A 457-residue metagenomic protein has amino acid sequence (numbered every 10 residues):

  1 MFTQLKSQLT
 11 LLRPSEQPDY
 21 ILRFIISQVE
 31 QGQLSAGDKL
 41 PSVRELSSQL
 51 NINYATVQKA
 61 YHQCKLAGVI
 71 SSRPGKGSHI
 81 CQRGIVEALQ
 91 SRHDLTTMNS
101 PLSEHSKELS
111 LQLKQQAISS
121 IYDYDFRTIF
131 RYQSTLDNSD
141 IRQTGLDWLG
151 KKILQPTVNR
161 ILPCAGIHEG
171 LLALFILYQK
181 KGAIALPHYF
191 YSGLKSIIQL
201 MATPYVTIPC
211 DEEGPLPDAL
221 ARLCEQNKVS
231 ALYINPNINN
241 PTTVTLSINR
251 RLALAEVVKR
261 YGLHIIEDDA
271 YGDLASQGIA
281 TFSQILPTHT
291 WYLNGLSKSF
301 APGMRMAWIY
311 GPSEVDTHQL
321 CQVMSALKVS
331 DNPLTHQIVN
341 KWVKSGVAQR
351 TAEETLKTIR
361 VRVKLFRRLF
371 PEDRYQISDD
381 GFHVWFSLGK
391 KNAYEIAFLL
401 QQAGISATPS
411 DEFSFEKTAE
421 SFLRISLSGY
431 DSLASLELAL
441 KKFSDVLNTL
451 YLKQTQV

Functional and structural regions predicted by a protein language model:
M1-Q133, Q143, C321, S325-N332 (+8 more regions): N-terminal basic, amphipathic alpha-helical segments
L22, I26, L172, I176 (+5 more regions): Amphipathic, non-transmembrane alpha-helical secondary structure
S71-S72, P156, A407-T408: Short beta-strand "wing" residues that participate in macromolecule-binding interfaces
G75, V158, I377-H383: Short Gly/Ser/Thr- and Asp/Glu-enriched loop/turn motifs at secondary-structure junctions
T128-Y261, I266, D273-I285, H289-W291 (+1 more regions): Conserved core of the PLP fold type I
W291-L369, R374-S378: PLP-dependent aminotransferase class I/II
